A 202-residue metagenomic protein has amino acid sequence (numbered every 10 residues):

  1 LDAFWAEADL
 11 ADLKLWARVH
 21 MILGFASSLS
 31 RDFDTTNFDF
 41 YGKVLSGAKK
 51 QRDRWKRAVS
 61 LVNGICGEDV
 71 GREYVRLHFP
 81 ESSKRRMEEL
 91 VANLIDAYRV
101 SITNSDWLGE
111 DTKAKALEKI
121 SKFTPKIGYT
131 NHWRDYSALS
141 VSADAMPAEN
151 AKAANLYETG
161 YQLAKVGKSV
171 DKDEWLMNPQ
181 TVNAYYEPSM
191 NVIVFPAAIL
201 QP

Functional and structural regions predicted by a protein language model:
L1-E89, N93: Noncatalytic, helix-rich "gating/capping" subdomain that lines the substrate-entry/channel surface of large enzyme
R52, K56, N63-P202: Intrinsically disordered, low-complexity linker/terminal regions across diverse proteins
